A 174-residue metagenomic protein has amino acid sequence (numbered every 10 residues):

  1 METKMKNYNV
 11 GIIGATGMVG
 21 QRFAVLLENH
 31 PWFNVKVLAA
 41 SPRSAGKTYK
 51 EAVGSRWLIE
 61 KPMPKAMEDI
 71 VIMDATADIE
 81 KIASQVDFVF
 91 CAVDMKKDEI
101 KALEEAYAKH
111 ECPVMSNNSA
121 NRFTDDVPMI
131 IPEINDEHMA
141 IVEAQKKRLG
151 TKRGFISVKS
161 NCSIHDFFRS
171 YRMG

Functional and structural regions predicted by a protein language model:
M1-G174: N-terminal Rossmann-like NAD(P) cofactor-binding subdomain of oxidoreductases, focused on the glycine-rich
